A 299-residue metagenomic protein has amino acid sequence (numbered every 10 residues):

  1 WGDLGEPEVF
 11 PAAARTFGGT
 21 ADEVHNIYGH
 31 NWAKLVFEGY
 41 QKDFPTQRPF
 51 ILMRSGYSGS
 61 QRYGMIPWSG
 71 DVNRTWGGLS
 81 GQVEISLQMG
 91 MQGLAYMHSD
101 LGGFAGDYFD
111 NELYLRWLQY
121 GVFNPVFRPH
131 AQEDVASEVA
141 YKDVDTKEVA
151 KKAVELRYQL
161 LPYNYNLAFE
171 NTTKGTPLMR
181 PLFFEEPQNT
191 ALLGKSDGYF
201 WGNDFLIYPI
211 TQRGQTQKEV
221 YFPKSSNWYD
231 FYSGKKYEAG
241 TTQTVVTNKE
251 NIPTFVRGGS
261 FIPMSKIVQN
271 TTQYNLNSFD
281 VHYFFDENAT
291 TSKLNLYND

Functional and structural regions predicted by a protein language model:
W1-N251, V256-R257, T290-N298: Catalytic-domain carbohydrate-binding cleft regions of carbohydrate-active enzymes
N251-D299: Accessory, solvent-exposed terminal regions and/or long lumenal/extracellular loops of proteins
